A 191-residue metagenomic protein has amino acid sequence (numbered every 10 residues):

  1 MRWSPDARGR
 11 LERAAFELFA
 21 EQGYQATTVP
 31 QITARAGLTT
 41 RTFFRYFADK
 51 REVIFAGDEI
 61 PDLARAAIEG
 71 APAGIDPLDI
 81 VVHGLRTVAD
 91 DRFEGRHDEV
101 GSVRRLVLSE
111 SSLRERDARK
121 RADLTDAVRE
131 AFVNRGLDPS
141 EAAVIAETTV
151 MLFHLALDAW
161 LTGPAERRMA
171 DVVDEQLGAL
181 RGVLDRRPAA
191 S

Functional and structural regions predicted by a protein language model:
M1-Q22, A26-L38, F55, L63 (+1 more regions): Basic, helix-initiating cap at the start of DNA-binding domains
M1-S4, L184-S191: N-terminal intrinsically disordered/low-complexity leader segments
A15, G101-S102, S109: Polytopic alpha-helical membrane proteins, predominantly small-molecule transporters/carriers
L38-F47: Short hydrophobic/aromatic patch on the recognition helix
F47, R51-D62: Alpha-helical DNA-contacting segments of helix-turn-helix folds
L63-V103: Hydrophobic alpha-helical connector segments
E110-R135, A143-E147: Amphipathic alpha-helical packing segments from all-alpha helical-bundle domains
R135-G178: Hydrophobic/aromatic-rich alpha-helical bundle segments in the mid-to-C-terminal region
